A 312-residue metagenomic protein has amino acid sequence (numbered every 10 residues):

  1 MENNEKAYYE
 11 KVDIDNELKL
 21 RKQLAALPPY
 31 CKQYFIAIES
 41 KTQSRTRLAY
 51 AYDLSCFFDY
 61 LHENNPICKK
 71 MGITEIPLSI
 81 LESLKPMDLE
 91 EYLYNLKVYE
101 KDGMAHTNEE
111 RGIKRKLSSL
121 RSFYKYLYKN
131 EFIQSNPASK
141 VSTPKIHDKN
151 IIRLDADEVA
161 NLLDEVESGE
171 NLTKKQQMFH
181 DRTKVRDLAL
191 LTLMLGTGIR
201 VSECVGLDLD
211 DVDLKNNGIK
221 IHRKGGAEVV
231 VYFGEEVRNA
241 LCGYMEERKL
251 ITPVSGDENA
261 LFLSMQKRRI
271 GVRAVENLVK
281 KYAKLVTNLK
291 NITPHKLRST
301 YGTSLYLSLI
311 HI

Functional and structural regions predicted by a protein language model:
M1-L309: Conserved catalytic core of the tyrosine transesterase superfamily
I312: Calmodulin-binding IQ motif helices
